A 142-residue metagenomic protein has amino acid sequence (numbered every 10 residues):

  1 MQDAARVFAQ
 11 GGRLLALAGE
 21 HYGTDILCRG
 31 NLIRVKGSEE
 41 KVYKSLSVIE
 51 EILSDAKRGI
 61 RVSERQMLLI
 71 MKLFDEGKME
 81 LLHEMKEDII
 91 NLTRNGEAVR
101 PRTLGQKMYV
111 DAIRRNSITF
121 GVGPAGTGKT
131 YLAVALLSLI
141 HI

Functional and structural regions predicted by a protein language model:
D3-E20: Short amphipathic alpha-helix segments
L27-K86: Interdomain "pre-motor" coupling segment immediately N-terminal to P-loop NTPase/helicase cores
R100, L104-A112: Pre-Walker A adenine-sensing motif
G121: Hydrophobic anchor at the beta1->P-loop junction of P-loop NTPases
A125: The conserved Walker
K129: Conserved lysine of the Walker
L132, L136: Hydrophobic positions on the alpha1 helix immediately C-terminal to the Walker A/P-loop
I140-I142: Conserved small/polar residues in nucleotide/adenosyl-binding loops
